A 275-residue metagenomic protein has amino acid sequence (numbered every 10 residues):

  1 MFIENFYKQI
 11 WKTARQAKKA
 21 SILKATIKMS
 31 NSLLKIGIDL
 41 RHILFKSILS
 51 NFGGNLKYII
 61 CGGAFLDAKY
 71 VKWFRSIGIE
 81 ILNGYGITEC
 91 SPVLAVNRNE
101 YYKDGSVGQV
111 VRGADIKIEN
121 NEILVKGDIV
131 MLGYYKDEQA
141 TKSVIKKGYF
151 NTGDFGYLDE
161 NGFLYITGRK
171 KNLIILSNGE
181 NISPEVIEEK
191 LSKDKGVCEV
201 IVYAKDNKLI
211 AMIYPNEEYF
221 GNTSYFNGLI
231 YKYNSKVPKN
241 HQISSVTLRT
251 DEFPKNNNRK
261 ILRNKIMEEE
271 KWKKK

Functional and structural regions predicted by a protein language model:
M1-K57, P215-N234: Alpha-helical "lid/cap" subdomains adjacent to substrate-binding clefts that gate access and reposition the ligand
M1-W11, W73-S76, E80-L82, R98-K103 (+6 more regions): Soluble, non-transmembrane catalytic domains of enzymes that act on hydrophobic metabolites at membranes
I3-N5, L23, M29, L66-Y70 (+7 more regions): Flexible loop/turn segments at secondary-structure boundaries
L40-L164, K170-L173, E188, C198: Conserved AMP-binding/adenylate-forming
G127, G133, F155-K239: AMP-binding/adenylate-forming catalytic core of the ANL superfamily
G148, G162, G179, N258-R259: Detector for glycine-centered tight turns/loop "hinges" at secondary-structure junctions
E199-I201, N207, Y231-K275: Conserved C-terminal "lid"/linker of ANL adenylate-forming enzymes
